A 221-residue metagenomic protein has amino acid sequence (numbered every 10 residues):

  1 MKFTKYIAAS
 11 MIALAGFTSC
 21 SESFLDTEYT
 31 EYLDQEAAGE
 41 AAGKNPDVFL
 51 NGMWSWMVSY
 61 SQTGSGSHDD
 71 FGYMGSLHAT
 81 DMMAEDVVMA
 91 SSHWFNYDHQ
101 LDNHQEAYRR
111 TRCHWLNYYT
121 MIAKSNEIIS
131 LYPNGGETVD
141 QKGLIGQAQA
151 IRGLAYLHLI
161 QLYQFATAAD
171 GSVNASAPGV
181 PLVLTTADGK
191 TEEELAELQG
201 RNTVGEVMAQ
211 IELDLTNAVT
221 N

Functional and structural regions predicted by a protein language model:
M1, C20-S23, M53, S125 (+2 more regions): Terminal processing/anchoring signals of secreted or surface-associated proteins and related intramolecular
M1-E31: Bacterial Sec-dependent N-terminal signal peptides
C20-S76, G135: Membrane-proximal, proline-rich intrinsically disordered regions
F71-T80, A150-I151, N174: Acidic helix-start/capping segments at beta-turn-to-alpha-helix junctions
M89-F165, E197-G205, N217-N221: Conserved, well-structured interaction surfaces
L162-A209, L213: Short coil/linker segments at helix-helix boundaries
